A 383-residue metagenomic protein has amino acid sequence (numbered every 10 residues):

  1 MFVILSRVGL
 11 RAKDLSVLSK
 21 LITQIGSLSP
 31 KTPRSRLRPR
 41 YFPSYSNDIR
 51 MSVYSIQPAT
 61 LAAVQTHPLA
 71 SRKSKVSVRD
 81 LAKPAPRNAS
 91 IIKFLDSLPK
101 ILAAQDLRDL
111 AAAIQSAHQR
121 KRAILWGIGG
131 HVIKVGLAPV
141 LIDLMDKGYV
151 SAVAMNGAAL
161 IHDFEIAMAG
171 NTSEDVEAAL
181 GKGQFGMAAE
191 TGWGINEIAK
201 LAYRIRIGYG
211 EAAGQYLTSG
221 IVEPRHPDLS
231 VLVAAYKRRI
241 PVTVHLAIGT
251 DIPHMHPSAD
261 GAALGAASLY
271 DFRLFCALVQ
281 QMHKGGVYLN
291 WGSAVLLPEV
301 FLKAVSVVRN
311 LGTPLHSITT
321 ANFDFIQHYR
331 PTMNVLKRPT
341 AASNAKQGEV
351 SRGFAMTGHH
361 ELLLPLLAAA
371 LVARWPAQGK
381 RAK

Functional and structural regions predicted by a protein language model:
K13-S16, I22, L28-R40, S46: A cross-taxon signal for low-complexity, glycine/charged-rich
D48-P86: N-terminal amphipathic/basic leader segments beginning at the initiator methionine
R108-I124, A234-R238, A277-G285: Glycine-rich phosphate/diphosphate-binding loops that line cofactor/substrate pockets in enzymes
A123-H131, V153-M155, V287-G292: Short glycine-rich or small-residue beta-strand-to-loop segments that form or flank ligand, phosphate, metal/Fe-S
G136-K200: A generic, well-ordered mixed alpha/beta core segment in the N-terminal half of proteins
E174-R239, T243-V244: Ligand-binding beta-strand-loop-alpha-helix segment within the catalytic cores of soluble metabolic enzymes
V244-Q281, G285-V287, E299-L302: Conserved mixed alpha/beta catalytic, RNA-binding, or beta-rich assembly cores of soluble enzyme, regulatory
L274-A277, K284-V287, A294-K383: C-terminal functional extensions of proteins
